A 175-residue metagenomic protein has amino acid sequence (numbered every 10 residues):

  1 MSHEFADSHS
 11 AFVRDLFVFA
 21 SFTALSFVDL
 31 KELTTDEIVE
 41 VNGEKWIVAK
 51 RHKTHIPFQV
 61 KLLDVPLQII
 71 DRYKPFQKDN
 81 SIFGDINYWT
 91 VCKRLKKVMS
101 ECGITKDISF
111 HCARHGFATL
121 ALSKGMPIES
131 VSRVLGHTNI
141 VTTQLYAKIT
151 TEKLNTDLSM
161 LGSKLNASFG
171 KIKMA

Functional and structural regions predicted by a protein language model:
M1, T23, V28, E32-I69: Conserved tyrosine-mediated DNA breakage-rejoining catalytic core shared by Y-recombinases
M1-F27: Basic, Lys/Arg- and aromatic-enriched nucleic-acid-binding interface segment
A11-R14, I86-W89, T105-G125: Short basic/aromatic active-site micro-motif
V18, F22, V28-D29, K97 (+2 more regions): C-terminal catalytic core of tyrosine-transesterase DNA break-rejoin enzymes
E37-E44, T105, M126-L145, T156: Short, polar N-cap/turn motifs at the start of nucleic acid-interacting alpha helices
R51-H55, Y88, L135, N139-M160: Catalytic-site neighborhood detector that most strongly recognizes the C-terminal catalytic loop/helix of tyrosine
L63-T105: Active-site/catalytic core of tyrosine-dependent DNA strand-transfer enzymes
L161-A175: C-terminal secondary-structure termini that scaffold catalytic or DNA-interacting sites
